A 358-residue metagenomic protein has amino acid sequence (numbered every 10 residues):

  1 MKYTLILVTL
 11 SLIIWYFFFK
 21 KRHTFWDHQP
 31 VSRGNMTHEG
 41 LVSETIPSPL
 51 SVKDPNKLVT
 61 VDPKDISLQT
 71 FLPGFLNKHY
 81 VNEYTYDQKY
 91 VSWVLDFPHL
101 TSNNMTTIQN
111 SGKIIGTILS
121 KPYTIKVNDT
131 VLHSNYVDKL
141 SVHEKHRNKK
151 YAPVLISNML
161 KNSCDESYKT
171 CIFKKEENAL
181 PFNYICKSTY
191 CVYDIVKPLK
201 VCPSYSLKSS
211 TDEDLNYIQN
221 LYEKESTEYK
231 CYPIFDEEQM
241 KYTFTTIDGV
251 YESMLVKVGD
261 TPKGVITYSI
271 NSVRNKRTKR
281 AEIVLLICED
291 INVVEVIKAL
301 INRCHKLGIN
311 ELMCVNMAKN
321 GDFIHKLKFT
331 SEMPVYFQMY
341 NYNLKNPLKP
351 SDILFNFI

Functional and structural regions predicted by a protein language model:
M1-K21: Terminal signal-anchor or tail-anchor transmembrane helices that tether membrane-associated enzymes to cellular
R22-P47, K169-S206, V265-I358: Active-site/acyl-donor-binding loops of N-acyltransferases
H28, R33, H38-P63, S67-T101 (+2 more regions): Amide-forming acyltransferase catalytic core, primarily the GNAT-like/NAT-type and related acyltransferase folds
T106, I118, L140, I266: Conserved GNAT-family N-acetyltransferase fold
S111-I114, S120-N128, Y268-R274: Acetyl-CoA-dependent GNAT
I125-Y136, S272-E282: A conserved beta-turn-beta hairpin within the catalytic core of GNAT-like acetyltransferases that forms part
V142-K161, I291-C304: Conserved acetyl-CoA-binding loop-helix of GNAT-fold acetyltransferases
M159-K169: Classical protein tyrosine phosphatase
